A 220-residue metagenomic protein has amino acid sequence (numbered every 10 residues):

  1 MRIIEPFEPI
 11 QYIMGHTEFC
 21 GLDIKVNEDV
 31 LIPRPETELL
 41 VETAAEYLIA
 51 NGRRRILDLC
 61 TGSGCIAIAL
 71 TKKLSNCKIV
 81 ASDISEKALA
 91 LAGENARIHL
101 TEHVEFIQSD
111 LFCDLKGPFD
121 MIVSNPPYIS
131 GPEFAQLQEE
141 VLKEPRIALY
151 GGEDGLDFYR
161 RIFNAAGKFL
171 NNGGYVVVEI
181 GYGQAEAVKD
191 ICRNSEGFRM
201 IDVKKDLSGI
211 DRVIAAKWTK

Functional and structural regions predicted by a protein language model:
M1-Y47: Conserved AdoMet
F7, T37, I66, A92 (+4 more regions): Residue-level signal for inorganic ion chemistry
M14, I107-S109, K205: Short loop/edge segments at beta-strand edges and connector loops that shape dinucleotide/nucleotide cofactor-binding
D23, K78, H103-E105, R199-D202: Conserved beta-strand segments of alpha/beta enzyme cores
L39-F134: Conserved SAM/SAH cofactor-binding pocket of Class I
A44, L70, V141, I162-A166: Class I S-adenosylmethionine-dependent transferase superfamily signal
Y128-F158: Mobile active-site "lid"/loop adjacent to the S-adenosyl-L-methionine
E153-W218: Conserved Class I SAM-dependent methyltransferase catalytic core
